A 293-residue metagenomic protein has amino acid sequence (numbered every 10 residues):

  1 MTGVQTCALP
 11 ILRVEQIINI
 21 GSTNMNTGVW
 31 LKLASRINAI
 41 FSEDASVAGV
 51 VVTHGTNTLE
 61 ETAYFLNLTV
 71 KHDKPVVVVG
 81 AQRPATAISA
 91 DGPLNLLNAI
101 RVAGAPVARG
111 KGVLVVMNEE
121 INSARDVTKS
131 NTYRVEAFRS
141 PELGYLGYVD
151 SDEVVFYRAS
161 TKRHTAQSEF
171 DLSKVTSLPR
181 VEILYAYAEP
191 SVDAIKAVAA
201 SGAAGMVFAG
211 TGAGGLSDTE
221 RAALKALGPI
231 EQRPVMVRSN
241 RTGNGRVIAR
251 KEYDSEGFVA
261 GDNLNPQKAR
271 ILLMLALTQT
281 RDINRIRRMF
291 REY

Functional and structural regions predicted by a protein language model:
T2-L9: Short, small-residue-biased leader/transition segments that mark boundaries at the very start of proteins
A8, S123-G205, A213, E292-Y293: Accessory alpha-helical/coil subdomains and C-terminal extensions that flank or cap enzyme catalytic cores
I11-S42, L184-A199: Glycine-rich oxoanion-binding loops at beta->alpha junctions
D44-L59, S201-G215: Short acidic, glycine-rich surface-loop motifs adjacent to enzyme active sites
V52-H54, V77-G80, L114-N118, Y185 (+2 more regions): Short beta-strand segments
V52-K74, D218-A226: Short Gly/Thr/Asp-enriched flexible loops that form oxyanion-binding sites at enzyme active sites
V78-S151: Internal gly/pro-rich beta-alpha loop/helix module that stabilizes soluble enzyme cofactors or their anionic handles
A213-Y293: C-terminal non-catalytic interaction/assembly regions of soluble proteins
